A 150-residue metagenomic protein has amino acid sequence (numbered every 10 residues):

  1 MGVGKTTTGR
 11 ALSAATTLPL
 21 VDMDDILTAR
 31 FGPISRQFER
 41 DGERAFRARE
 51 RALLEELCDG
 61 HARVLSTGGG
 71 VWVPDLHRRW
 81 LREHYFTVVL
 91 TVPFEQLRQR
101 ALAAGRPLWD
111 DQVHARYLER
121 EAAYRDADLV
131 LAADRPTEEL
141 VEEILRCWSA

Functional and structural regions predicted by a protein language model:
M1: The conserved Walker
G4: Conserved glycine(s) of the Walker
T7, A11, A15, G60 (+2 more regions): NTP-dependent small-molecule kinase module
P19-W80: ATP-dependent small-molecule kinase phosphotransfer cores that center on conserved nucleotide phosphate-binding segments
F31, E50, C58, Y85 (+2 more regions): Short, flexible helix/strand-to-coil boundary loops that buttress conserved ligand/catalytic motifs in alpha/beta
G69-V71, P93-E95, P136: Short glycine-rich anion-binding loops that position phosphate/pyrophosphate groups of nucleotides and phosphorylated
L76-R79, Q99-A103, E142-L145: Short amphipathic alpha-helical segments
E83-A123: A glycine- and Lys/Arg-enriched "phosphate-lid" helix/loop adjacent to the NTP-binding pocket of small-molecule kinases
